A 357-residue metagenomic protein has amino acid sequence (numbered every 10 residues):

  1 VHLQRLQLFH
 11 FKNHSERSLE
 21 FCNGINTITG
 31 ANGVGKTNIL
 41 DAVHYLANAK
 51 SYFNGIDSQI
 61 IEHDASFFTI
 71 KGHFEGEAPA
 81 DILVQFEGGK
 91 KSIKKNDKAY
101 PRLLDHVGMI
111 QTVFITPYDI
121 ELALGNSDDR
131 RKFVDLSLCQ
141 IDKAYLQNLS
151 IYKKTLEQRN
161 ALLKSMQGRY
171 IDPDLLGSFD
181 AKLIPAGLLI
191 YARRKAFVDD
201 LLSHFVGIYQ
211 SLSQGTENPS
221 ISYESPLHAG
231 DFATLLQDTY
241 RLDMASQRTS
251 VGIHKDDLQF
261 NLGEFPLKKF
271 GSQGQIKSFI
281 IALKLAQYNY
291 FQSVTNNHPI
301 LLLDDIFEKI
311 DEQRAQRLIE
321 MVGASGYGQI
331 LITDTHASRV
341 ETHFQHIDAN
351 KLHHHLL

Functional and structural regions predicted by a protein language model:
V1-A31, Y170-L302, K309, Q313 (+2 more regions): Conserved NTPase motor "head" modules and their coupling/switch loops across ABC/AAA+ ATPases, GTPases, and GHKL ATPases
K36: Conserved lysine of the Walker
H44: Helix-to-loop junction immediately C-terminal to a conserved catalytic motif
A47-D129, L138-I141, Y145, L202 (+2 more regions): Nucleotide-state sensing region of NTPase/ATPase domains
G72, Q329-H336: Structural recognition of the conserved hydrophobic beta-strand(s) that form the central parallel beta-sheet of P-loop
E121, D128-G177, A181: Long, charged N-terminal accessory/stalk domains
I347-L357: H-loop (His-switch) and adjacent beta-strand-loop-beta switch element of ABC-type ATPase nucleotide-binding domains
